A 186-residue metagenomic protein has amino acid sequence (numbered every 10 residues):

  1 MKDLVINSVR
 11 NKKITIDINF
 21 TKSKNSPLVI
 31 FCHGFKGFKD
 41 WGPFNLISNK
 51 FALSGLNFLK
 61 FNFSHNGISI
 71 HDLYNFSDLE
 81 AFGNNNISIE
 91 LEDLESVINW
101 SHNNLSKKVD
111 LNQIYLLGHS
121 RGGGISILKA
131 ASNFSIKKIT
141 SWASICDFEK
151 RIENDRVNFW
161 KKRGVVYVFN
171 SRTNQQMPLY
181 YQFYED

Functional and structural regions predicted by a protein language model:
M1-K24: N-terminal cap/lid segment of alpha/beta-hydrolase-fold proteins
S23-G67: Short, surface-exposed "cap/lid" segments of acyl-processing enzymes
F51, K129-A130: Aromatic pocket-lining residues of Rossmann-like dinucleotide-binding sites
S64-S88: Cap/lid segment of the alpha/beta-hydrolase catalytic domain
E80-L105: Alpha/beta-hydrolase active-site loop
N85-L91, G124, N133-D186: The alpha/beta-hydrolase serine catalytic core
K107-H119: Alpha/beta-hydrolase fold nucleophile elbow
G118-L128: Glycine-rich nucleophile elbow surrounding the catalytic serine of serine-hydrolase chemistry
